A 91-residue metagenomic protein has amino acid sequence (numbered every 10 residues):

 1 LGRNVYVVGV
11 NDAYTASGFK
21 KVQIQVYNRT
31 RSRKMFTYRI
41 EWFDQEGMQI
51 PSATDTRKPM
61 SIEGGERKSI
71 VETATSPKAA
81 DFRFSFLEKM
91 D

Functional and structural regions predicted by a protein language model:
L1-G18: Transition segment at domain starts
N4-Y6, M35, E46-T56: Short beta-strand and strand-turn-strand segments in soluble, beta-rich domains
K20-V22, F36, K68: Hydrophobic core residues within well-ordered beta-strands of beta-rich domains
V26-T30: Asparagine-centered strand-capping/turn motif at beta-strand->loop junctions
S32-F36, Q49, K78-A80: Short loop/turn segments at connectors of secondary-structure elements within structured domains
T37-F43: Beta-strand signatures of extracellular beta-sandwich domains
I50-A79: Intrinsically disordered, low-complexity Pro/Gly/Ser/Thr-rich segments with frequent PxxP/GP/PP motifs and embedded
S76-D91: Short, surface-exposed ligand- or partner-binding patches at beta-edge/loop junctions that are enriched in aromatics
